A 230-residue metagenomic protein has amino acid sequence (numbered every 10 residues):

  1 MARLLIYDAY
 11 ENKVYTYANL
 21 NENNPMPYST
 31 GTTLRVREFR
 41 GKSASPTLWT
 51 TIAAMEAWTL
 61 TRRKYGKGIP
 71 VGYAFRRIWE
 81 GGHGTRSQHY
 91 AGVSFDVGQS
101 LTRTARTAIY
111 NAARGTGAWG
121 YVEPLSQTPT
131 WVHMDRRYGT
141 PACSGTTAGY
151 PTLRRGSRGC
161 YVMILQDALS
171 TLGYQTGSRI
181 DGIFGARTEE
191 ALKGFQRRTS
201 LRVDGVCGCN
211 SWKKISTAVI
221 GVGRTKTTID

Functional and structural regions predicted by a protein language model:
R3-T128, V132-R136: Cell-envelope/glycan interface and biosynthesis
L4-Y7, T85-V93, Q99-L172, S178 (+6 more regions): Catalytic cores and adjacent binding grooves of peptidoglycan-active enzymes
F39-S43, P151, G177: A short, mixed-charge helix-start or loop-turn motif at secondary-structure junctions
I220-D230: C-terminal extensions
